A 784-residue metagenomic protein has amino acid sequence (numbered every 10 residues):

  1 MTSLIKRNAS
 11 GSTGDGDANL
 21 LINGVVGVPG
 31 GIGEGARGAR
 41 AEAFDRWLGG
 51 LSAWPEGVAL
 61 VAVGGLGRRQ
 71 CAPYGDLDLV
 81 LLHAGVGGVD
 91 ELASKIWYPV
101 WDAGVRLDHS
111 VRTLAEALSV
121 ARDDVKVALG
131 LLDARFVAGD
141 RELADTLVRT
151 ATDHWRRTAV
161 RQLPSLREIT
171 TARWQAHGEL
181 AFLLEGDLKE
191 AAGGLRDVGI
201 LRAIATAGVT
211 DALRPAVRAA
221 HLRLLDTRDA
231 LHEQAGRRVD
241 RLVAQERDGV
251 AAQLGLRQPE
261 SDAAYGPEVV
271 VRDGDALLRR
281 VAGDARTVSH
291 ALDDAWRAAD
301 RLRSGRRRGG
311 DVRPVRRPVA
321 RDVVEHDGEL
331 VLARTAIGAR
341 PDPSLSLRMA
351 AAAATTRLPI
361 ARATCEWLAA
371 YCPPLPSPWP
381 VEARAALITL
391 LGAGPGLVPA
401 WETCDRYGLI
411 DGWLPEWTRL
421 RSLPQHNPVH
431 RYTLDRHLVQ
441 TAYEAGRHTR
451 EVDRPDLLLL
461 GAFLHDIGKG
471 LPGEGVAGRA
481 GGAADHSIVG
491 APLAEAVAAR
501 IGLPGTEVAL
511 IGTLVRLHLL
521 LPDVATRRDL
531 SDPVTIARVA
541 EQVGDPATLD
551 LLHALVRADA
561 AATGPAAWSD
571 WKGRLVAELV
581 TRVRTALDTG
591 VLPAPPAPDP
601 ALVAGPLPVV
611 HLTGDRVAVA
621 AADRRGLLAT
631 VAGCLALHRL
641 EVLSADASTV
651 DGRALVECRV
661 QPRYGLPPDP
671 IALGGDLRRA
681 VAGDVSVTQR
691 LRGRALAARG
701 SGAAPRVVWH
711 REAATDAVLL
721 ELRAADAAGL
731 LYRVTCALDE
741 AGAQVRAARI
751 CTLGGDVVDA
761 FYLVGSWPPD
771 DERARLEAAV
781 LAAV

Functional and structural regions predicted by a protein language model:
M1-E56, Y74, E179: N-terminal regions immediately upstream of nucleotidyltransferase
T2, W155-R303: Conserved nucleotidyltransferase catalytic core and NTase-mimicking acidic/glycine-rich helix/loop elements in nucleic
G24-G27, A39, A43-V58, P359-V489 (+1 more regions): Acidic/His-rich, divalent-metal-binding segments that scaffold phosphate/diphosphate chemistry
A41-D45, G49, W54, V89-E142 (+1 more regions): Conserved catalytic core of two-metal-ion nucleotidyltransferases
E42-D90: Active-site nucleotide-donor binding segment shared across nucleotidyl transfer reactions
R69-L92, A252, L256, T433 (+1 more regions): Divalent metal-dependent catalytic cores for phosphoryl transfer on phosphate-bearing substrates
D123, A235, L242, G249 (+3 more regions): Non-catalytic interaction/regulatory segments
R228-E233, R238, I388-W417, L423 (+2 more regions): Structured, non-catalytic alpha/beta "coupling" segments that mediate domain-domain communication and provide generic
